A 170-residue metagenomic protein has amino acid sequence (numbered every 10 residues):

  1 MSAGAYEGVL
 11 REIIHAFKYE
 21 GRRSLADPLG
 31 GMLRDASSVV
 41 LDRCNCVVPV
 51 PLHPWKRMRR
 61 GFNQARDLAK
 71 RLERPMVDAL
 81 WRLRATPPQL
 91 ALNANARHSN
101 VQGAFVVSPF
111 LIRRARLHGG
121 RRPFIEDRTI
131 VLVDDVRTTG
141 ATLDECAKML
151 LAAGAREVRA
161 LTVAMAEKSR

Functional and structural regions predicted by a protein language model:
M1-V133, T139-R170: Conserved PRPP/pyrophosphate-binding segment of the phosphoribosyltransferase/PRPP-pathway fold
